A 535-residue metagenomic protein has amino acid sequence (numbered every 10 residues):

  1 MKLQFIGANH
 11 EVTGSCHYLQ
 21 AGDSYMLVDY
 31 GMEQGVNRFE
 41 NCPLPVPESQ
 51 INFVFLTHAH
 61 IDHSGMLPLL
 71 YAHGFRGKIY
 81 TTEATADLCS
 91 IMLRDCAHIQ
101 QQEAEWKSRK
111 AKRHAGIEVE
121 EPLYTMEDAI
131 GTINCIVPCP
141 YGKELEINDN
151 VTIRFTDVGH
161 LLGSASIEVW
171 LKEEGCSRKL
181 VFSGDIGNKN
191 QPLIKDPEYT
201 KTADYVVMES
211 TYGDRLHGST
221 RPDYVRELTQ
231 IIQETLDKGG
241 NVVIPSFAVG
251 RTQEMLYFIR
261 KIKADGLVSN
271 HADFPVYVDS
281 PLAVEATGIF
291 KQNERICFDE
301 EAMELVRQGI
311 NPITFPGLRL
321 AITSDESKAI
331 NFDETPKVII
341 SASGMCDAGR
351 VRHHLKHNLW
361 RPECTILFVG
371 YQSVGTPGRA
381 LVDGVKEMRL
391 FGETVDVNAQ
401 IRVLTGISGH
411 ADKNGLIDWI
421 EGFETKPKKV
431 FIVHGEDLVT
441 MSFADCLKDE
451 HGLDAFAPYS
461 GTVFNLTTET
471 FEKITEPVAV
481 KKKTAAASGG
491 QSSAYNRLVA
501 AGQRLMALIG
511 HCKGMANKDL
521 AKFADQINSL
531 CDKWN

Functional and structural regions predicted by a protein language model:
M1-F55, H60, S64, Y71-E254 (+1 more regions): His/Asp/Glu-rich metal-coordinating catalytic cores of metallo-dependent phosphodiesterases/hydrolases acting on
Q20-G22, P43, V169-K172, P197-T200 (+7 more regions): Short, solvent-exposed amphipathic alpha-helical segments in soluble enzyme and RNA/protein-processing domains
V151-F155, I289-C297, I417-D418, T467-A479: Short, surface-exposed amphipathic charged segments that create phosphate/polyanion-binding patches used for binding
P192-M208, E294-A302, Q372-N398: Short, compositionally biased "basic patch" segments
L228-P377, M388-R389, V439-M441, C446-D449 (+1 more regions): Hard-cation-handling environments
R361, E436-K481: C-terminal, active-site-flanking charged/polar segments
R389-I420: Generic long, charged, amphipathic alpha-helical segments
G461-K522: Charged, amphipathic alpha-helical linkers/stalks
